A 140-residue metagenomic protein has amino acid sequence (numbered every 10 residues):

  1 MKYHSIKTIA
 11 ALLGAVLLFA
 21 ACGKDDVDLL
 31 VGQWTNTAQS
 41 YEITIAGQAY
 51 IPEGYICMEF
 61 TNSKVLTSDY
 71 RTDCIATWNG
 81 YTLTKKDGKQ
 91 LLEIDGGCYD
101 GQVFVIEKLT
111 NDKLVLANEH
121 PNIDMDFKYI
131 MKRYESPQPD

Functional and structural regions predicted by a protein language model:
M1-A10: Bacterial N-terminal signal peptides that target proteins for export
L18-A21: C-terminal motif of bacterial Sec signal peptides marking the signal peptidase cleavage site
G23-D26: Bacterial signal peptide processing site
L30-Q33: A glycine-anchored, Pro-Gly-centered beta-turn/N-cap motif
S40-I45, Y55, T61-V115, H120: Contiguous, well-ordered beta-strand patches that form the walls/edges of small beta-barrel/beta-sandwich domains
A46-Y50: Short consensus segments that form the blades of beta-propeller domains, in both extracellular/periplasmic
I130-D140: Short, low-complexity, Pro/Ser/Thr/Gly-rich segments in the mature regions of secreted, periplasmic
